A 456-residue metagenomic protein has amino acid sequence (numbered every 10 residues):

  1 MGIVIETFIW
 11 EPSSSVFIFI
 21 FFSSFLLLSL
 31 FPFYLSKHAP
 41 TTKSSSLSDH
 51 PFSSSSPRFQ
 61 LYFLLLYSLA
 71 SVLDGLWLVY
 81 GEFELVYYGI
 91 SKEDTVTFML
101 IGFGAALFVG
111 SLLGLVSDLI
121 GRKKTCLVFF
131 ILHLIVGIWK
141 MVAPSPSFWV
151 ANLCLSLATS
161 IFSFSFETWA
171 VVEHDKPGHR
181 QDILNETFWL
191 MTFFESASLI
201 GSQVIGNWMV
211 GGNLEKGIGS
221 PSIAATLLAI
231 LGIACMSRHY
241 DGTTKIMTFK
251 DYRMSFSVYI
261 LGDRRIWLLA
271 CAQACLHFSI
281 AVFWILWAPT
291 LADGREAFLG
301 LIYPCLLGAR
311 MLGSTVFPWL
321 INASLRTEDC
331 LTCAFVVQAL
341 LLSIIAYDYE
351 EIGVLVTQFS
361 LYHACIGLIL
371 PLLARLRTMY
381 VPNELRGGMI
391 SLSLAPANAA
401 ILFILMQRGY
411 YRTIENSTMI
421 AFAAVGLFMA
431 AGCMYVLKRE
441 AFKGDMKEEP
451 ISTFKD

Functional and structural regions predicted by a protein language model:
P12-V16, S53-Y67, V258-L276, F298 (+1 more regions): Juxtamembrane cytosolic amphipathic helices that cap and anchor the N-termini of specific transmembrane helices
V16-L28, G219-S237, S417-V436: Symmetry-related core transmembrane helices of the 12-TM Major Facilitator Superfamily/SLC fold
F33-P40, V172, K216-I218, S222-T226 (+3 more regions): Helix-loop junctions on the cytosolic side of multi-pass membrane transporters, especially the intracellular loop
K43-R58, H239-A272, S452-D456: Juxtamembrane intracellular "pre-TM" segments in multi-pass secondary transporters
Y62, L66-V86, T95-K124, F129-L132 (+7 more regions): Substrate-agnostic recognition of the 12-TM MFS/MFS-like secondary transporter fold
I90-S91, I120-R122, A143-P144, L214-G217 (+5 more regions): A helix-boundary/kink motif common to multi-pass secondary transporters, especially Major Facilitator Superfamily
I131-W149, V336-E350: C-terminal ends and interior cores of transmembrane alpha-helices in multi-pass membrane transporters/permeases
V136-K140, L155, M236, I344-I345 (+3 more regions): MFS-fold secondary transporters
